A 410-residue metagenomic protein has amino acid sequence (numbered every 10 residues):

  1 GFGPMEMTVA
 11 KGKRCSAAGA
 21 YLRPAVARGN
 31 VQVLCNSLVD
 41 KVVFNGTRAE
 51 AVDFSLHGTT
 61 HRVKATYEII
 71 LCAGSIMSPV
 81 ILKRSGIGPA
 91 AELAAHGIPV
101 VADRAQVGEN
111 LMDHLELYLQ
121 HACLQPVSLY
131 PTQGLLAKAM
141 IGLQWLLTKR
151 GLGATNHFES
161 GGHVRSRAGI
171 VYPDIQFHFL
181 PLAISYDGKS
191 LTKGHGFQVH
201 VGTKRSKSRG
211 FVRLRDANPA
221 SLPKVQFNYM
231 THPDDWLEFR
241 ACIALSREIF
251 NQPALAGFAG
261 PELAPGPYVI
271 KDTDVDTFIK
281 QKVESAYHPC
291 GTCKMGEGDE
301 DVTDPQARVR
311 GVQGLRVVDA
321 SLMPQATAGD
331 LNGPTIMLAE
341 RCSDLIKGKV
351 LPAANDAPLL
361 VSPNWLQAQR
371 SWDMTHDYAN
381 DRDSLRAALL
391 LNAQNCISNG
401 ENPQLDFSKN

Functional and structural regions predicted by a protein language model:
G1-A49, S55-H57, Y118-G142: Conserved redox-cofactor binding core of oxidoreductases
G3-M5, L124-V127, I141-P334, C342-F407: FAD-dependent oxidoreductase catalytic-site/capping-region signature
R28, A65-Y67, V312: Active-site acidic short loop of glycosyltransferases
Q32-L34, V101-D103, H178: General small-molecule cofactor/ligand-binding pocket signal
V42, A51-G142, G151-L152, A217 (+1 more regions): Glycine-rich loop(s) and the adjacent beta-strand/alpha-helix scaffold that form part
F44, V80-L82, K189, T327: Short glycine-/acidic-enriched loop or helix-start segments at secondary-structure transitions that form or flank
